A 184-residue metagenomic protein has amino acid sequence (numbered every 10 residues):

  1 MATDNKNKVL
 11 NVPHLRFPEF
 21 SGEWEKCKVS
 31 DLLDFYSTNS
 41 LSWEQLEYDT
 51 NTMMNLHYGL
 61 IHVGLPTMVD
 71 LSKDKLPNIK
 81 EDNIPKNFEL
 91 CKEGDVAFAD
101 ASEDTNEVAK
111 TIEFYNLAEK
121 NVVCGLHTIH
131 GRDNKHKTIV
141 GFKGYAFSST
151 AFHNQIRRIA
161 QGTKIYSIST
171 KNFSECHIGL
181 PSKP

Functional and structural regions predicted by a protein language model:
K6-P13, K120-I129, T138, H153 (+1 more regions): A short glycine-rich beta-alpha junction/loop motif
V12-S40, E175: Non-catalytic DNA-recognition/assembly elements of restriction-modification systems
G22-L32, Y145-S148, H153, I178-P181: Localized chelating/binding microdomains that coordinate divalent metal ions or stabilize phosphate-bearing
S30-L46, L60-A97: Sequence-specific dsDNA recognition surfaces
H62-K75, V96-G125, G141-Y145, N154-R158: Short, ligand-facing micro-motifs at secondary-structure edges
E103, K135, S182: Flexible, active-site-proximal loop/turn residues at the rims of small-molecule/cofactor binding pockets and catalytic
